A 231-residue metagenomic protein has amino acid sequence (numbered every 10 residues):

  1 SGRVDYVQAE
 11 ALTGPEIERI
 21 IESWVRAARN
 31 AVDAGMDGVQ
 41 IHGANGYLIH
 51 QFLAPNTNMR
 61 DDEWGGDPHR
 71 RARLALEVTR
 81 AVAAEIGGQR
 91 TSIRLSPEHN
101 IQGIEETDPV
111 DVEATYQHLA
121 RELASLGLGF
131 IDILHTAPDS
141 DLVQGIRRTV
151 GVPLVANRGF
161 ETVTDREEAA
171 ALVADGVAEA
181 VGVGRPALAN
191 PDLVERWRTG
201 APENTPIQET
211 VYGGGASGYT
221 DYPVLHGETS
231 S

Functional and structural regions predicted by a protein language model:
S1-S231: Flavin-dependent oxidoreductase catalytic cores
